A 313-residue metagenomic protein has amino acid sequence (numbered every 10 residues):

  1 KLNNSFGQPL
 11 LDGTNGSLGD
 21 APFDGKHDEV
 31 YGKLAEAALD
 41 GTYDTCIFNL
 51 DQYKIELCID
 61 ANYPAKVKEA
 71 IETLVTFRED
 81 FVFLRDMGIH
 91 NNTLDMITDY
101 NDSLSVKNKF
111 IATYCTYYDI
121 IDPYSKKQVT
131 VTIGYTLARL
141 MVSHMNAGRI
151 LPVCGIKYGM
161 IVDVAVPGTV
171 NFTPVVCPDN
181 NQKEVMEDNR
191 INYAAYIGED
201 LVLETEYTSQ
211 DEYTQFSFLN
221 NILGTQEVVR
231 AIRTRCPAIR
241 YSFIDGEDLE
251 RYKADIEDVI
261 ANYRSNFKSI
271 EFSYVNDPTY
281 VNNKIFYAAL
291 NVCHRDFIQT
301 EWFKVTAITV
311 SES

Functional and structural regions predicted by a protein language model:
F6, L10, N15-F23, H27-V30 (+1 more regions): Structured, hydrophobic secondary-structure cores that serve as assembly/anchoring elements
